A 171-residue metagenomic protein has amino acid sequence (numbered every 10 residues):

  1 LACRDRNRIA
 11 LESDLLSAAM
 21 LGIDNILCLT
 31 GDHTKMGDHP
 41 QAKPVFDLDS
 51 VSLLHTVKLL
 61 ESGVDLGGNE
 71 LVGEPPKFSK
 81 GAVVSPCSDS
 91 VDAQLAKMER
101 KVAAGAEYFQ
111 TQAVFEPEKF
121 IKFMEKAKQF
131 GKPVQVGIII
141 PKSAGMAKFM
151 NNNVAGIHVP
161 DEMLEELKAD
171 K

Functional and structural regions predicted by a protein language model:
L1, I26-C28, K80-V84, V102 (+2 more regions): Hydrophobic faces of well-ordered beta-strands that scaffold small-molecule active sites in alpha/beta enzyme cores
L1-I9, F78-A93, L167-K171: Active-site mouth loops of central-metabolism enzymes
N7-L15, H33-L54, L60, V64-N69 (+2 more regions): Active-site-adjacent beta->alpha loops and helix N-cap segments on the catalytic face of soluble alpha/beta enzymes
I23, K77, G131-P133: A generic structural signal for alpha->beta connector loops
G31, P44-G73, V83-S88, G131-K171: Active-site pocket-lining/capping segments in soluble small-molecule metabolic enzymes
A96: Active-site loop of classical SDR/Rossmann-like NAD(P)-dependent oxidoreductases, centered on the catalytic Tyr-X3-Lys
